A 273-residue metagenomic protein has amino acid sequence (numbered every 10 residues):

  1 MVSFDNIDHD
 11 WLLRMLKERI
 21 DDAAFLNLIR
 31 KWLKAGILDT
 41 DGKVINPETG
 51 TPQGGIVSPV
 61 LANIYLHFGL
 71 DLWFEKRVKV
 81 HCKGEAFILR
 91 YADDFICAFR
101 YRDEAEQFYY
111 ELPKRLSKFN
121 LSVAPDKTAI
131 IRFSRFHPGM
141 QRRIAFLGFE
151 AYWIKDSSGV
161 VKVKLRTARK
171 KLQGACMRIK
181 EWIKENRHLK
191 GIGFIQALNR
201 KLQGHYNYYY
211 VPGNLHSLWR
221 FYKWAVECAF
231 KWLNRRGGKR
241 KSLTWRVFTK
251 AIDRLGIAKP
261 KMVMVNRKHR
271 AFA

Functional and structural regions predicted by a protein language model:
M1-A273: Non-catalytic terminal/accessory segments
